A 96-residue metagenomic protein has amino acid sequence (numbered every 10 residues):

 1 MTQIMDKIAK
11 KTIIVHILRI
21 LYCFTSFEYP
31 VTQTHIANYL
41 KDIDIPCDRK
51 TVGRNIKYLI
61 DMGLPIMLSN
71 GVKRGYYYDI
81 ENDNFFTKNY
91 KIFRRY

Functional and structural regions predicted by a protein language model:
M1-R95: Short, basic/aromatic recognition patches that contact phosphate-bearing ligands
